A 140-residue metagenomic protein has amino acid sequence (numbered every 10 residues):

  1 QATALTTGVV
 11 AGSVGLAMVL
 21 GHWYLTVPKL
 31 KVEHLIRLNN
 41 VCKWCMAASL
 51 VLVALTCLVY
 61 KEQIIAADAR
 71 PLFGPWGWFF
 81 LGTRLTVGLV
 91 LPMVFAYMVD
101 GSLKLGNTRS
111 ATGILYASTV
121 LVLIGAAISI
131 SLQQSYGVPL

Functional and structural regions predicted by a protein language model:
A4-W23, N39-E62, A69, W76-P139: Hydrophobic cores of alpha-helical transmembrane segments in multi-pass integral membrane proteins
W23-L35: Cytosolic, membrane-interface loops and tails of multi-pass inner-membrane proteins
